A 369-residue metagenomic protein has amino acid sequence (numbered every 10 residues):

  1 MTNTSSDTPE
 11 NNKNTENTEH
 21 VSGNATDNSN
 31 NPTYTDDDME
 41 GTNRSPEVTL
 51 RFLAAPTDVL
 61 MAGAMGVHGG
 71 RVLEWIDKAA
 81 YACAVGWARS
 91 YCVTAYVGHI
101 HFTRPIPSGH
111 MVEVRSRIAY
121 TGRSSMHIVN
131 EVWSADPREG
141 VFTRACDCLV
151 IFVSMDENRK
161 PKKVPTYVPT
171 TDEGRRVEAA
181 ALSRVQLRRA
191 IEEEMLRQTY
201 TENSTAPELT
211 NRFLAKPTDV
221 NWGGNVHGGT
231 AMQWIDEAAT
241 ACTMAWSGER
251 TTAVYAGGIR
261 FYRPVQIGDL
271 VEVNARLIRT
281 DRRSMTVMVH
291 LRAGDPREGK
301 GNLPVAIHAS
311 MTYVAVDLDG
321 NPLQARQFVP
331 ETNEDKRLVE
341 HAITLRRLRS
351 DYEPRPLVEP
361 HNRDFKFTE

Functional and structural regions predicted by a protein language model:
T2-E369: Terminal targeting signals and extreme-terminal segments of soluble enzymes
